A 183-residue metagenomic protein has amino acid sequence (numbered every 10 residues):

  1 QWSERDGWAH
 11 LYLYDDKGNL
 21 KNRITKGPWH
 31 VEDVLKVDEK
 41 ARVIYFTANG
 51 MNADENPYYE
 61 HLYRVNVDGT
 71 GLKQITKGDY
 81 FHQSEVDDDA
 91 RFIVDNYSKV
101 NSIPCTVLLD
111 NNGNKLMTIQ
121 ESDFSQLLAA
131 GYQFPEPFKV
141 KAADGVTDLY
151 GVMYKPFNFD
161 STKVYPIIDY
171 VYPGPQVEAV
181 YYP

Functional and structural regions predicted by a protein language model:
Q1-G18, G151: Short N-terminal secondary-structure initiator segments
W2-H10, T25-E32, A48-H61, K77-D79 (+2 more regions): A flexible loop/linker signature enriched in serine peptidases of the S9 family
S3, D15-K40, N49-D54, V65-H82 (+2 more regions): Multi-bladed beta-propeller domains
W8-H10, K21, L72, I103 (+2 more regions): Internal amphipathic alpha-helical segments of the cytochrome P450 catalytic fold
A41, F81-P183: Serine-hydrolase catalytic core recognition
